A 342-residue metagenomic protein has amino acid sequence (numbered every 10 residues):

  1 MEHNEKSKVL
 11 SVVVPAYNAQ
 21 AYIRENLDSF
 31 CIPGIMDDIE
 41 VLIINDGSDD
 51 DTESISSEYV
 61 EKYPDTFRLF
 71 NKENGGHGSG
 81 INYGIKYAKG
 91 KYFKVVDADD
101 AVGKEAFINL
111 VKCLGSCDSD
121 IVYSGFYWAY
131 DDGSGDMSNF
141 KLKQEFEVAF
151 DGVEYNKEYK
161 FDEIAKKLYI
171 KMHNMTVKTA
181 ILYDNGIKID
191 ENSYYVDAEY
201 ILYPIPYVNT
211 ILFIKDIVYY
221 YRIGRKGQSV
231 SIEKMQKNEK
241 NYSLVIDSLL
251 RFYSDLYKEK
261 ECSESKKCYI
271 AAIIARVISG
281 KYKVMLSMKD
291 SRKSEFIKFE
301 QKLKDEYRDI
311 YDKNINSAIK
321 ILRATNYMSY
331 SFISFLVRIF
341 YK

Functional and structural regions predicted by a protein language model:
K8-S11, E40, E199: Cell-envelope/extracellular polymer assembly enzymes that use nucleotide-activated donors
A19-G34: Short, well-formed alpha-helical segments that are part of the catalytic scaffolds of diverse glycosyltransferases
S29, N45-I55, G75-G76: A conserved acidic beta->alpha catalytic loop
D38-G47, R68-E73, D97-A98: Short beta-strand/loop segment that forms part of the nucleotide-sugar
K72-A88: Glycine-rich, basic loop-to-helix element that forms the pyrophosphate-binding segment of sugar-nucleotide handling
H77, A98-L212, Y219-Q236: Donor-binding/catalytic cores of nucleotide-activated saccharide and glycerol-phosphate transferases/polymerases
F93: Short aromatic/hydrophobic "clamp" motif used to bind/position activated sugar donors
S119, M285-K342: Membrane-interface aromatic/basic loop that binds lipid-linked glycans or pyrophosphate carriers, typified by
